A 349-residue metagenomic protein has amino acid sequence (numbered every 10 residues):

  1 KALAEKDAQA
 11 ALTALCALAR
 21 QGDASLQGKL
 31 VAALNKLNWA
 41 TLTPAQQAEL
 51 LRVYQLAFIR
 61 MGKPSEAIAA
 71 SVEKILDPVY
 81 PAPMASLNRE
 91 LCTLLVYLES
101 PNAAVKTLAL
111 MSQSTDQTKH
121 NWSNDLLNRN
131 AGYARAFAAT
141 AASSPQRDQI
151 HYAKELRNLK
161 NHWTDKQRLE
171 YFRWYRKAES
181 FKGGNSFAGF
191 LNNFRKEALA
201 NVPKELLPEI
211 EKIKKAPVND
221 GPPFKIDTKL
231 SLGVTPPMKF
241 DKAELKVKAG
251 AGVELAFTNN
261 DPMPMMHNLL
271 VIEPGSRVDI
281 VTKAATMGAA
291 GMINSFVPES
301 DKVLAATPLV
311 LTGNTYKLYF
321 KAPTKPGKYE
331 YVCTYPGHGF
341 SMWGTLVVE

Functional and structural regions predicted by a protein language model:
K1-D220: Long, ordered, helix-rich scaffold segments
E99, D227-K229, G250-E254, T315-Y319 (+2 more regions): Intrinsic-disorder/low-complexity, polar/charged segments enriched in Ser/Thr/Lys/Arg/Asp/Glu/Gln
K215-G233, G275-F296, P336-E349: Extracytoplasmic/periplasmic copper-protein system
P223-V253, D261: N-terminal edge beta-strand
P237, I293-A305: Short beta-strand and strand-turn-strand segments in soluble, beta-rich domains
M265-H267, M342: Short beta-strand/loop motifs in extracellular/secreted proteins, especially within beta-sandwich accessory domains
N268-I272: Beta-strand signatures of extracellular beta-sandwich domains
K302-E349: Extracellular/periplasmic metallocenter environments
